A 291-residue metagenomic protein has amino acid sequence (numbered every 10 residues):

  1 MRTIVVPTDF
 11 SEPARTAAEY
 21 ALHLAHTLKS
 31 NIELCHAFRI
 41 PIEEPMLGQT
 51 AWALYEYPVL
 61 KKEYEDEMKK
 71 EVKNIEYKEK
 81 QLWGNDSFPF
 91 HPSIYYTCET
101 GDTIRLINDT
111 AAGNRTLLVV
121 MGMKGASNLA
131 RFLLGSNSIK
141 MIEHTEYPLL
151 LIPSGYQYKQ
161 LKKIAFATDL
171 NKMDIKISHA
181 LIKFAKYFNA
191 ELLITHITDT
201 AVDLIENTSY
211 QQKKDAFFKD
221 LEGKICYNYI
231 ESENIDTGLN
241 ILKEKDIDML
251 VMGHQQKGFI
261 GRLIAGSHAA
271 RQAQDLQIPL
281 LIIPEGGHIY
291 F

Functional and structural regions predicted by a protein language model:
M1-T16, N85-H91, L117-M123, S127 (+2 more regions): Intrinsically disordered or low-complexity boundary/linker segments at protein termini and domain junctions
R2-P58, K163-N228, I247-M249, D275 (+1 more regions): Small/aliphatic-rich secondary-structure junction motif
F38-P41, S127, Y158, A201 (+1 more regions): Feature marks short, surface-exposed loop/turn motifs that line or immediately flank catalytic pockets and channel
R39-I42, K73-V119, K219-G266, A270 (+2 more regions): Structural beta-alpha unit
K61-V72, E76, K214: N-terminal membrane-insertion helices
L134-N137, T208-Q212, I264-A269: Charged helix-capping and loop-helix junction motifs
I139, I182, D215, L239 (+1 more regions): Active-site phosphate/pyrophosphate- and oxyanion-stabilizing loops and adjacent acidic/basic residues in soluble
